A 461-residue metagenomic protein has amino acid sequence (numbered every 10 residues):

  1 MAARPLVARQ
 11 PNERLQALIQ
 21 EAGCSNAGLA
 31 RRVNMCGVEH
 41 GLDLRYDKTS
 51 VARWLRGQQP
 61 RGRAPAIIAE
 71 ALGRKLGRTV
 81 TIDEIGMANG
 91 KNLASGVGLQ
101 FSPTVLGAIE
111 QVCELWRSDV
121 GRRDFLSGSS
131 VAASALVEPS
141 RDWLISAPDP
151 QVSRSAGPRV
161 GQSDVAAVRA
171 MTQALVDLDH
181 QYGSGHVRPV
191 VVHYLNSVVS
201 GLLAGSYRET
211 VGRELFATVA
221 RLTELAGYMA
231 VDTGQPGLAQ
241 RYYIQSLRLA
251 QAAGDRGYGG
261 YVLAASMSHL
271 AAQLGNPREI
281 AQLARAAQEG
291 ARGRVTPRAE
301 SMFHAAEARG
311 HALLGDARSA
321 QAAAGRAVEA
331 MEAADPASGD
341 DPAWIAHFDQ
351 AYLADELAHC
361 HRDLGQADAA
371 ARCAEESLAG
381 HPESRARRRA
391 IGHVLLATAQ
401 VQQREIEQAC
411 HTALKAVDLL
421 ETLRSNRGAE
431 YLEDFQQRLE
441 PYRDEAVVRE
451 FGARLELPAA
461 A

Functional and structural regions predicted by a protein language model:
M1-R32, D43-P148, F451-A459: Short amphipathic recognition helices of helix-turn-helix/homeodomain-type DNA-binding modules
A2-L6, V152-A461: Conserved binding/catalytic microenvironments
G28-G37, V199, V328: Short, well-ordered amphipathic alpha-helices
M35-E39, G57, R74, A286 (+2 more regions): A short linear boundary/processing microfeature
C36-L44, K48, D335-I345: Short, flexible, glycine-rich and Lys/Arg-enriched loop motifs at helix boundaries that contact anionic partners
H40, Q58, K75, T79 (+3 more regions): Amphipathic alpha-helical interaction segments
